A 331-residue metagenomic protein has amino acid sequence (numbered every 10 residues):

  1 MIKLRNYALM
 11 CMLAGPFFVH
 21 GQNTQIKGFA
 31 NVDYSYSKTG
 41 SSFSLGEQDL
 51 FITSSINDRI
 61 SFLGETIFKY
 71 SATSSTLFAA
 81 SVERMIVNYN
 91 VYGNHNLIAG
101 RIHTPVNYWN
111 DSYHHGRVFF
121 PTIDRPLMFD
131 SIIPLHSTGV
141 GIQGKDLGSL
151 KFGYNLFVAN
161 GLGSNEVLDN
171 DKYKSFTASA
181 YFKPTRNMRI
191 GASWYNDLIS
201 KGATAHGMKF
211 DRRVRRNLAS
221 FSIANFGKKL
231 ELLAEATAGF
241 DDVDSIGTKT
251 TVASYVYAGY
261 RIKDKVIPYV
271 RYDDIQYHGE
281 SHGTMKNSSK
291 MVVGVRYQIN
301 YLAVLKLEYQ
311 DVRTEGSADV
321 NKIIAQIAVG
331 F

Functional and structural regions predicted by a protein language model:
M1-T24: Bacterial Sec-dependent N-terminal signal peptides
L13-G15, F68, D111, S245: Alpha-helical transmembrane segments and their juxtamembrane interfaces
N23-S35, T39-G161, K172-K174, Y181-I190 (+3 more regions): Outer membrane beta-barrel
N31-K38, S74-S75, I86-N90, I98-R101 (+4 more regions): Outer-membrane beta-barrel pore domains
G163-A178, K201: Surface loops at the rim/top face of extracytoplasmic beta-rich domains
